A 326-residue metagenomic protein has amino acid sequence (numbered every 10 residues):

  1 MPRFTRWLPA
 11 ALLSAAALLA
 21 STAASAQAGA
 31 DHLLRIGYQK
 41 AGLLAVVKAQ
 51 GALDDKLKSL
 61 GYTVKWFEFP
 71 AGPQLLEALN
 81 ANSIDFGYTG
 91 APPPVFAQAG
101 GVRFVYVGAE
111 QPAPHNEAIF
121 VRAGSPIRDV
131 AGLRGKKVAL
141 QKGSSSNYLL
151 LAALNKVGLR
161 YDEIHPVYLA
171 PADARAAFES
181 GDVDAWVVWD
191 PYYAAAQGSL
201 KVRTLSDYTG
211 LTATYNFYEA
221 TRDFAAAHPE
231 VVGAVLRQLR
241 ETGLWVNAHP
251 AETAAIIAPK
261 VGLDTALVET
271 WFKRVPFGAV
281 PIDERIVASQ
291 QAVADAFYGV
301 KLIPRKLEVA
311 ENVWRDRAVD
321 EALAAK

Functional and structural regions predicted by a protein language model:
M1-L12: Bacterial N-terminal signal peptides that target proteins for export
A20-A24: N-terminal signal peptide c-region/cleavage motif recognized by signal peptidases
Q27-R160, P166-Y168, D184-V188, L205 (+1 more regions): Short, glycine-/small- and polar/acidic-enriched structural segments that line small-molecule recognition paths
Q50, L76, N80, A91-P94 (+14 more regions): Extracytoplasmic/secreted envelope proteins and their assembly/folding machinery, especially bacterial periplasmic
D55-Y62, G278-I286, V309: Short, solvent-exposed loop/beta-turn-alpha elements that line the ligand-binding surface or hinge of extracytoplasmic
P92, P166-V167, A172-K260: Pocket-lining segment of extracytoplasmic ligand-binding domains
A226-P304: Secondary-structure end/capping motifs
D295-K326: Conserved C-terminal helix/tail region of periplasmic/extracytoplasmic solute-binding proteins
